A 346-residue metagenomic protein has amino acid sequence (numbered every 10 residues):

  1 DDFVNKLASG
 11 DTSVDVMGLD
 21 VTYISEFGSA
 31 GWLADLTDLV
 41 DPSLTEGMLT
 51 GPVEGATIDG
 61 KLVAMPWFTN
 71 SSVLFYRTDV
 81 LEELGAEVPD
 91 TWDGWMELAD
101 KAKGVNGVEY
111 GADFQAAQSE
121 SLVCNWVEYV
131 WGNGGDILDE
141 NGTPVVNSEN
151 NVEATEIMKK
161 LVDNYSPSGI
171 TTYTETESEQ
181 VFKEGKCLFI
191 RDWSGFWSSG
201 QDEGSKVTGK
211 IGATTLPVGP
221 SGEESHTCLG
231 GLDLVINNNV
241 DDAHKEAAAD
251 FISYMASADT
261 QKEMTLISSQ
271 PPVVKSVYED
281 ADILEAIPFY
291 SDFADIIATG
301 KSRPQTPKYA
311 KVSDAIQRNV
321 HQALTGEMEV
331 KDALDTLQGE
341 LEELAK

Functional and structural regions predicted by a protein language model:
D1-M48, G55-T57, D79-D90, V181 (+3 more regions): Extracytoplasmic "Venus flytrap"/periplasmic binding protein-like
N5-K6, T12-D15, S43-V80, Y110 (+3 more regions): A structural signal for short loop-to-beta-strand junctions that line the ligand-binding cleft of periplasmic/secreted
L19-Y23, E175, D192-W197, G230-L232: Beta->alpha turn/N-cap motifs
D20-S71, E87, M96-L98, L122-N125 (+3 more regions): Hinge/lid segment of periplasmic solute-binding proteins
E54-G55, T214-T215, T265-R318, Q322: Long, aromatic- and glycine/proline-rich binding clefts that accommodate carbohydrate-like moieties
K61-W67, S72, M96-P144, C187: Extracytoplasmic/periplasmic solute-binding protein
E83-L84, E156, K160-S166, D202-I267 (+2 more regions): Extracytoplasmic/periplasmic substrate-recognition and gating elements
L98-K101, N141-T171: Glycine-centered hinge/linker elements that transmit conformational signals in sensory and ligand-binding systems
